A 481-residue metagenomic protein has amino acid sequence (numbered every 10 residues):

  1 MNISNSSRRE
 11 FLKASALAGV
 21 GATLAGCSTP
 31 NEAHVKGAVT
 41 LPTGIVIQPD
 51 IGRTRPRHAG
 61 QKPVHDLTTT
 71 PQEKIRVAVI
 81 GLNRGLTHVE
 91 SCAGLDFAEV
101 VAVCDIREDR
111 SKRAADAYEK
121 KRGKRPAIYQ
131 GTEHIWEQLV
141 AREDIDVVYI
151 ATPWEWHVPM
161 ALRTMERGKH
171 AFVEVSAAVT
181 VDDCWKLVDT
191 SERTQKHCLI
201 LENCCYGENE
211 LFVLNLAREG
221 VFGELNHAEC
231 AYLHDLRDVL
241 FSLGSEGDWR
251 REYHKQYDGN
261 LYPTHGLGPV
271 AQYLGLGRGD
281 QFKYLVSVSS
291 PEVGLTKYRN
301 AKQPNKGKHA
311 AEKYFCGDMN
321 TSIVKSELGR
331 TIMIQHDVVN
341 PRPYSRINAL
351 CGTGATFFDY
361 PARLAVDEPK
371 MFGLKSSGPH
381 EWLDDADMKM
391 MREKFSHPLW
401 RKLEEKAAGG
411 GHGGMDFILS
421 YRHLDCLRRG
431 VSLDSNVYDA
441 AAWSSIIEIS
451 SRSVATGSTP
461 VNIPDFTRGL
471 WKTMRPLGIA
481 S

Functional and structural regions predicted by a protein language model:
N2-N5, L12-K169, W185, D189-H197: N-terminal glycine-/serine-/threonine-rich beta1-alpha1-beta2 phosphate-ribose binding loop of Rossmann-like
A14-G19, A33-A59, T87-H88, M319 (+2 more regions): C-terminal helical cap and adjacent loop that interface with cofactors, partners, or active-site loops
N83-R84, R193-L199, C204-Y314, I334 (+2 more regions): Predominantly a Rossmann-like dinucleotide-binding segment in NAD(P)-dependent oxidoreductases
M160, L187, V213, I449-S450: Aromatic/hydrophobic pocket-lining residues that form π-stacking "cages" and hydrophobic walls in ligand
G168-T180: ADP-ribose/adenylate-binding Rossmann-like module
T264, K313-D318, S326-E327, P341-R342: A short catalytic or substrate-binding loop motif that flags glycine-/basic-rich loops and adjacent residues that bind
S322-L328, G352: Active-site beta-strand termini and strand-to-loop segments that position acidic
